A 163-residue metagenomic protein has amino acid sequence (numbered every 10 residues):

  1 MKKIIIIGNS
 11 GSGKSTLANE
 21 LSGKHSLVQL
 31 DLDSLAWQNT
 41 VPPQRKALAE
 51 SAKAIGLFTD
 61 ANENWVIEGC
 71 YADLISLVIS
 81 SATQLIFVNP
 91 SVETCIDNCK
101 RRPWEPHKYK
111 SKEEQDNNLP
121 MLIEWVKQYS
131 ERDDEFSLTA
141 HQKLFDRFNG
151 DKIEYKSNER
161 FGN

Functional and structural regions predicted by a protein language model:
K3: Walker A (P-loop) ATP-phosphate-binding motif of ABC ATPase nucleotide-binding domains
I6: Hydrophobic anchor at the beta1->P-loop junction of P-loop NTPases
S10: The conserved Walker
K14: Conserved lysine of the Walker
N19-E63: Conserved substrate/cofactor phosphate-moiety recognition/catalytic segment in nucleotide-dependent phosphotransferases
L48-E93: Glycine-rich phosphate-binding loop used to anchor ATP phosphates in small-molecule kinases, encompassing both
P90-F136: A glycine- and Lys/Arg-enriched "phosphate-lid" helix/loop adjacent to the NTP-binding pocket of small-molecule kinases
Q128-N163: NTP-dependent small-molecule kinase module
